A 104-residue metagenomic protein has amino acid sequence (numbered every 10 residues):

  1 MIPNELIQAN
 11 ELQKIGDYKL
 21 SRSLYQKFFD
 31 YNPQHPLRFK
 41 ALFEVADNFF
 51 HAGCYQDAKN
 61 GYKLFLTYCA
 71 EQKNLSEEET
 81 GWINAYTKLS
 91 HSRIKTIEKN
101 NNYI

Functional and structural regions predicted by a protein language model:
M1-I104: Acidic, polar-rich low-complexity tracts and alpha-helical solenoid repeat scaffolds
